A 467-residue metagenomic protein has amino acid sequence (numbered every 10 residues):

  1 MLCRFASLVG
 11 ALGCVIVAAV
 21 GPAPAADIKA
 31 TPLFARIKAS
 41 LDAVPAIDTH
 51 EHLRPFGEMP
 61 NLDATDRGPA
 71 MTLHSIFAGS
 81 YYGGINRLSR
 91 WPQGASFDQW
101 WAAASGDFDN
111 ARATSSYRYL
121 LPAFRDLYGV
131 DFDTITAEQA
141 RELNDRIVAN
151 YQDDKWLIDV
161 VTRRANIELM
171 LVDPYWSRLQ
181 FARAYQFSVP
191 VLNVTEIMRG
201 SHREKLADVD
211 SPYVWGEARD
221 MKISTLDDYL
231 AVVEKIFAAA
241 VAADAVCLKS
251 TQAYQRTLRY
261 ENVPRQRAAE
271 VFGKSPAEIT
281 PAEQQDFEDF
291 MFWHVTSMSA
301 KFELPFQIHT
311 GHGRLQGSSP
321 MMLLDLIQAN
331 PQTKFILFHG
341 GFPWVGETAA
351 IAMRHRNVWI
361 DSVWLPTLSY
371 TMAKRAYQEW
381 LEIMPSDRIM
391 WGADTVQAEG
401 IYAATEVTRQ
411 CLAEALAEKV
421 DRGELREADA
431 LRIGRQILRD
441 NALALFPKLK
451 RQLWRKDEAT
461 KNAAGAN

Functional and structural regions predicted by a protein language model:
A6-A19: Bacterial N-terminal signal peptides
G21-A25: Sec/Tat signal peptide C-region and signal peptidase I cleavage site
I28-I47, F56, N61, A70-L127 (+3 more regions): Mid-to-C-terminal alpha-helical segments outside catalytic/metal-binding sites
D42, D63-Y185, L226-D244: Alpha-helical scaffold segments that flank or form the walls of functional sites
H50, M170, L248, H309 (+4 more regions): Divalent metal-coordination and catalytic microenvironments
H52, Y175, N193-R199, T251-Q255 (+4 more regions): Active-site beta-loop-alpha junctions enriched in small/polar residues
W156-V161, S224-S250, T257-V358, M372-M390 (+2 more regions): Histidine/acidic residue-rich metal-binding segments in metalloenzymes
D159, A165-M221: A contiguous, mid-domain pocket- or channel-lining segment that forms the substrate-recognition surface
